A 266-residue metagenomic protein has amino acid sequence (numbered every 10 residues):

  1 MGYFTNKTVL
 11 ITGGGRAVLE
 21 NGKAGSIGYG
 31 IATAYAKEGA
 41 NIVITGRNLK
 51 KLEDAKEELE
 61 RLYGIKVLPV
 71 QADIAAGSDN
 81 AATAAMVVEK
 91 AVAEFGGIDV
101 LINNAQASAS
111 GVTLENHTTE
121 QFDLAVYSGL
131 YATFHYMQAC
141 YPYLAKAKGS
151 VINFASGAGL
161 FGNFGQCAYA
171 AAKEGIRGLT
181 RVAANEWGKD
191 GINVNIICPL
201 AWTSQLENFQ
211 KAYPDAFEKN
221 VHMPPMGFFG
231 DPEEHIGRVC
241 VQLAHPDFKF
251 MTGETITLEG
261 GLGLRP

Functional and structural regions predicted by a protein language model:
G2-V43: Canonical Rossmann dinucleotide-binding motif of NAD(H)/NADP(H)-dependent dehydrogenases/reductases, specifically
E20, G111, F161, H222-M223 (+2 more regions): Short C-terminal tail/terminal secondary-structure segment of NAD(P)H-dependent dehydrogenase/reductase domains
D73-I74, D215-E234: Catalytic Tyr-x(3-8)-Lys segment
V112-L114, T118-D123, F217-N220: Substrate-binding pocket helix/loop in short-chain dehydrogenase/reductase
M137, A172, T180: Active-site helix of classical SDR
S156: Residue(s) in the substrate-gating loop at a strand-loop-helix junction that position the organic substrate next
G188, N193, M251-G253: Short, small/polar-rich loop/turn modules that mediate ligand/substrate recognition or access, typified
